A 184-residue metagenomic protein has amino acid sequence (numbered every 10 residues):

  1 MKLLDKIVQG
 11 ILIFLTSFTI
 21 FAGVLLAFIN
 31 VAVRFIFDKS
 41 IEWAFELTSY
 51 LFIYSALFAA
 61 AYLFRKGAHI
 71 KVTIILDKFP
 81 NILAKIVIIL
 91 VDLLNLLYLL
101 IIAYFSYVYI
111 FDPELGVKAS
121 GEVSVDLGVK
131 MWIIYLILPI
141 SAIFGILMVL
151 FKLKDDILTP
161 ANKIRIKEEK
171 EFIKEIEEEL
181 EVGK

Functional and structural regions predicted by a protein language model:
M1-K184: Alpha-helical transmembrane segments and membrane-interface helix-loop junctions in multi-pass membrane proteins
